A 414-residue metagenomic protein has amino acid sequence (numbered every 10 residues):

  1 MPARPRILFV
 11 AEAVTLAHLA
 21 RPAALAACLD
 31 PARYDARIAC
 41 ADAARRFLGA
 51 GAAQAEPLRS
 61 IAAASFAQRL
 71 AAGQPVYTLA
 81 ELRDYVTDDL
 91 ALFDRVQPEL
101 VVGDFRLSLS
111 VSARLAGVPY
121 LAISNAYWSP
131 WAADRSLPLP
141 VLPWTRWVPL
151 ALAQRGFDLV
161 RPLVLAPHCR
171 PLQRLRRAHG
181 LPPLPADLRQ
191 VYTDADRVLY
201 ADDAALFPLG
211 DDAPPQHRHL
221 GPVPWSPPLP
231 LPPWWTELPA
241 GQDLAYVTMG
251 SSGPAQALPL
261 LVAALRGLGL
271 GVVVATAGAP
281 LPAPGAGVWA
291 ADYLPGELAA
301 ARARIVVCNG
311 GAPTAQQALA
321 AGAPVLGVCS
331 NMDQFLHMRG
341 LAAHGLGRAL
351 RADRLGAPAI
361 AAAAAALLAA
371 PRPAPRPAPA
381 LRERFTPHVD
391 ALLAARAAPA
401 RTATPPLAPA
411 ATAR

Functional and structural regions predicted by a protein language model:
P2-R114, V118-A133, L137-L150, A275-L298 (+3 more regions): Glycosyltransferase specificity loop/lid
A11, A72-T78, F93, H168-R176 (+1 more regions): Short, basic, glycine/proline-bearing loop/turn elements
E12-A13, A41, A201-D203, M249-S252: Structural motif
A26-A27, R46, A205-I305: Donor-nucleotide binding loops and adjacent catalytic segments primarily of GT-B fold Leloir glycosyltransferases
R106, D203-A204, G250, G311: Flexible loop residues that form catalytic and substrate-binding hotspots at small-molecule/glycan-binding clefts
L121-P208, P214: Active-site-proximal region of nucleotide-activated glycan assembly enzymes, centered on histidine/acidic-rich loops
R189-P232, V389-R414: C-terminal intrinsically disordered extensions
